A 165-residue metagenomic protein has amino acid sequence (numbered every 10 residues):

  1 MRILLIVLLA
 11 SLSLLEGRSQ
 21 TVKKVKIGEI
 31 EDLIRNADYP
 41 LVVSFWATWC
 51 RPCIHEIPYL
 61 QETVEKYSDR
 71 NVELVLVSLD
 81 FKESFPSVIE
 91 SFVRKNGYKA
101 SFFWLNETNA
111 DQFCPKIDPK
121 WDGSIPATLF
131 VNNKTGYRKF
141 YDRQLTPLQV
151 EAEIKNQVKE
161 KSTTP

Functional and structural regions predicted by a protein language model:
M1-V25, P165: Bacterial Sec-dependent N-terminal signal peptides
E16-N36, A100: N-terminal "domain-start" segment that seeds a small globular fold
I34-R51: Short active-site neighborhood of thiol/selenol oxidoreductases, capturing the structured segment around
A37-L41, R70-E73, Y98-S101: Loop/turn elements at helix/coil->beta-strand transitions in domains of secreted/extracellular proteins
I54-E56: Detector for the c-type heme attachment site
P58-N96, A110-C114: Structural microenvironment flanking redox-active thiols in thiol-disulfide oxidoreductases
F92-I125: Short, internal strand/loop/helix patches that form the active-site neighborhood or redox-interaction surface
P126-P165: Thiol-/selenol-based redox modules, centered on thioredoxin-like and closely related oxidoreductase domains
